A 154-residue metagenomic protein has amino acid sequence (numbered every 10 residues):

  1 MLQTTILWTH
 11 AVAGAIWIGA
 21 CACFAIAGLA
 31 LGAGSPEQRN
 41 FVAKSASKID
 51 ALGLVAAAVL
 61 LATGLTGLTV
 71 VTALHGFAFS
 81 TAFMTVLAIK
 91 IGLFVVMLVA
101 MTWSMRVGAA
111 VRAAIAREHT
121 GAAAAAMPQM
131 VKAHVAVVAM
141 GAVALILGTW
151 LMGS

Functional and structural regions predicted by a protein language model:
M1-S154: Polytopic transmembrane helical bundles with strong interfacial aromatic enrichment
